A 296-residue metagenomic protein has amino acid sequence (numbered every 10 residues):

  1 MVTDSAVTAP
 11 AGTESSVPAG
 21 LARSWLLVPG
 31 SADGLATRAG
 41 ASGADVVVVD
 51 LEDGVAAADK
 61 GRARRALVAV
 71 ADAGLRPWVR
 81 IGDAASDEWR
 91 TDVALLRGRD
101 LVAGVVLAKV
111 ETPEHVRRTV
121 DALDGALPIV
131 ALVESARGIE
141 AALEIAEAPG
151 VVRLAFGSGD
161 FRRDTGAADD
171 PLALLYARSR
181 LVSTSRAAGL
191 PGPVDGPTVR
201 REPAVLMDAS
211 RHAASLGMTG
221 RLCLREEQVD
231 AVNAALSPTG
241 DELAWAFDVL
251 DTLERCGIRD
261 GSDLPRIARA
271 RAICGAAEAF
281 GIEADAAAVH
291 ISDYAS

Functional and structural regions predicted by a protein language model:
M1-S296: Expand to "…catalyze enediolate/carbanion chemistry for C-C bond making/breaking, isomerization, decarboxylation
